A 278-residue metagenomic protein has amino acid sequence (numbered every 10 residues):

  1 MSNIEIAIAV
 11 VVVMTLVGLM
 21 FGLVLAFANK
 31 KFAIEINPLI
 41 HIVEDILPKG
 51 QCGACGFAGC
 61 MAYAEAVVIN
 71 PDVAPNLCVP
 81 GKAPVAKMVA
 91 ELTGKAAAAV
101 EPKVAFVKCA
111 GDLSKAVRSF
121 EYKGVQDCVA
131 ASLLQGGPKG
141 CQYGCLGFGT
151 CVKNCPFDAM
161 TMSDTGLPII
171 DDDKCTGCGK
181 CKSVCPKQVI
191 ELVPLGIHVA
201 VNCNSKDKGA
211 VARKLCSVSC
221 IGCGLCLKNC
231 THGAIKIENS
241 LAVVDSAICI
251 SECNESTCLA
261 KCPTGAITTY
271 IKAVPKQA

Functional and structural regions predicted by a protein language model:
S2-N229, C249, S256-K261, G265-A278: Ferredoxin-type iron-sulfur electron-transfer modules and their immediate structural context
D207-K208, L241, D245: Cys/His-clustered metal-coordination modules, chiefly Zn-binding fingers
L225, I235-V243: Strongly charged, low-complexity linkers/loops
